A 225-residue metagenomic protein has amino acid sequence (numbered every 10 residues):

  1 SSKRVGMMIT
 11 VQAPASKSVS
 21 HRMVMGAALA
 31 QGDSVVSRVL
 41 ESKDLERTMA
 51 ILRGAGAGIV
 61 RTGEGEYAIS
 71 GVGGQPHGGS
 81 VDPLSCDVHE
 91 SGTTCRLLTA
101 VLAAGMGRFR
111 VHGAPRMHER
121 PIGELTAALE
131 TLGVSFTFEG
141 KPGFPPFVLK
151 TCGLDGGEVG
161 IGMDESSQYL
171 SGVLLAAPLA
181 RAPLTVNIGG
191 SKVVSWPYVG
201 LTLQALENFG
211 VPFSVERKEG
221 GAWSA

Functional and structural regions predicted by a protein language model:
S1-A225: Structural preference for solvent-exposed beta-strand-turn elements and adjacent flexible terminal/loop segments within
